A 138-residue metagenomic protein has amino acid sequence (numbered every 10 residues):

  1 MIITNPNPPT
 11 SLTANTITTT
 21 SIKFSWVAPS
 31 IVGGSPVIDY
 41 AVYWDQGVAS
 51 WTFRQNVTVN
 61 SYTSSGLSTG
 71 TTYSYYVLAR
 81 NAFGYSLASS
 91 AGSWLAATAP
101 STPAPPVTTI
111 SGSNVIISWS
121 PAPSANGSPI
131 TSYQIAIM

Functional and structural regions predicted by a protein language model:
M1-S35, T69, F83-P129: Pro/Thr/Ser/Gly-rich low-complexity, intrinsically disordered linker/stalk tracts
D39-V42, S132-I135: Short beta-strand elements bearing conserved aromatic residues within extracellular beta-rich modules
W44-D45, V57: Accessory recognition modules or surfaces
Q46-S50, F83: Solvent-exposed strand-loop boundary residues in beta-sheet-rich modules
T52-V59: Short beta-strand segments within Ig-like beta-sandwich modules, predominantly Fibronectin type-III
S64-S86: Beta-strand-rich modules
L78, S113, S120, Y133-I137: Disordered, low-complexity "stalk" and linker segments at domain junctions of extracellular and cell-surface proteins
